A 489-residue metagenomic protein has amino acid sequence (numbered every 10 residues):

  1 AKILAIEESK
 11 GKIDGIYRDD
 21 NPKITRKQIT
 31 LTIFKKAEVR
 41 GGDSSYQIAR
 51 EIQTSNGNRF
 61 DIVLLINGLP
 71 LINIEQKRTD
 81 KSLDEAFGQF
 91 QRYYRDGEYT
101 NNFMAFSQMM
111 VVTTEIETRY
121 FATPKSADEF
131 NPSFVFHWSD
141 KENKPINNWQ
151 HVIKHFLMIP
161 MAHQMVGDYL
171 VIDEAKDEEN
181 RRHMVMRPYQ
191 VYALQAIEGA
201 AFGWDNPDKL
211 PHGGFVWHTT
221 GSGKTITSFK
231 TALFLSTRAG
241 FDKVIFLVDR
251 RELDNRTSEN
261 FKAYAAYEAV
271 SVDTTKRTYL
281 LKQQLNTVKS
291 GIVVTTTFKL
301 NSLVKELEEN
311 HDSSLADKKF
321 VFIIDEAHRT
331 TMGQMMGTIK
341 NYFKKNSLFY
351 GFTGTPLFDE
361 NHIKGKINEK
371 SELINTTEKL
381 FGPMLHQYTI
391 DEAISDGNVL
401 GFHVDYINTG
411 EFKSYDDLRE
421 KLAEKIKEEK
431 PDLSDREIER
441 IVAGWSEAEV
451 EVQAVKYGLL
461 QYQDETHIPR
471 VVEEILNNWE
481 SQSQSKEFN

Functional and structural regions predicted by a protein language model:
A1-K243, E252, R256-E268, V288-G291 (+3 more regions): ATP-dependent helicase/translocase motor core
D80-S82, D254, N301, T330-T331 (+1 more regions): Catalytic P-loop NTPase motifs of RecA-like helicase/translocase cores
T114-I116, T295-K299, E326, F352-P356: A short beta-strand-to-loop transition that corresponds to the Sensor-1 phosphate-sensing loop of AAA+ P-loop ATPases
N148, I363-F488: Interdomain helical connector at the RecA1-RecA2 junction of SF1/SF2 helicase-like NTPases
T219-T220, E326-T330, Y342-H362, G397: Conserved helicase ATPase motor motifs in RecA-like P-loop NTPase domains
R251, V272-K282, T297-S302: Conserved helicase motor
R277-V293, S313-S314: Conserved motor-coupling elements within RecA-like helicase/translocase cores
I292-N341: Conserved RecA-like ASCE ATPase "motif II neighborhood" in helicase/translocase motors
